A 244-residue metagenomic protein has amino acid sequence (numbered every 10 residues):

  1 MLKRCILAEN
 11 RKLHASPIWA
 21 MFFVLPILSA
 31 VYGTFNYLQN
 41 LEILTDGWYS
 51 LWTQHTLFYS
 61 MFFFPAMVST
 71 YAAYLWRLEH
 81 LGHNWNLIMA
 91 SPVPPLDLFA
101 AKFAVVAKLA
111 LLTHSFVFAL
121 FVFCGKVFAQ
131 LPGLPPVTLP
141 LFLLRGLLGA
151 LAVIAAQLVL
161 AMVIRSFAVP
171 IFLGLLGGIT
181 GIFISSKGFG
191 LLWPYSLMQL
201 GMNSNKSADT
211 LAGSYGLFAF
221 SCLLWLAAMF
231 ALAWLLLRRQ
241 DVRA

Functional and structural regions predicted by a protein language model:
M1-L7, W76-M89, L147-P170: Cytoplasmic juxtamembrane interface segments
M1-P26: Aromatic- and glycine-rich beta-strand/loop motifs that create alpha-glucan
P17-W19, G82, P94-L96, A100 (+3 more regions): Membrane-helix interface segments
M21-P26, I164-I182: Pore- or pathway-lining transmembrane helices of multi-pass membrane proteins that form conduits for solutes/ions
P26-V68, A100-I164, S204-S207, G213-A219: Secretory targeting signals
F35-W52, I171-A244: Terminal transmembrane helical anchor/hairpin motif
L75-A107: Helix-loop-helix units of permease transmembrane domains in multi-pass membrane transporters, especially ABC
